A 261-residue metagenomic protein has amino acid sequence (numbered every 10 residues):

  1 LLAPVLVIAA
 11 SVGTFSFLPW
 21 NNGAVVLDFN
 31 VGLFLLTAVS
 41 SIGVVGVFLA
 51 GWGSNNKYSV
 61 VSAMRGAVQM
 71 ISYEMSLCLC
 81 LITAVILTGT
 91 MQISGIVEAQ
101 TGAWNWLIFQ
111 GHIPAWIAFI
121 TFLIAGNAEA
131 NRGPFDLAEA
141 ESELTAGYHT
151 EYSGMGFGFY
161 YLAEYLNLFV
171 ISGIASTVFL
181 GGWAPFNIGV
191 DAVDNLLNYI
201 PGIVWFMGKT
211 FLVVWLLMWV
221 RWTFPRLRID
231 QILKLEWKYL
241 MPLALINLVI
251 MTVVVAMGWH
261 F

Functional and structural regions predicted by a protein language model:
L1-F261: Selective transmembrane helix interface/packing segments
